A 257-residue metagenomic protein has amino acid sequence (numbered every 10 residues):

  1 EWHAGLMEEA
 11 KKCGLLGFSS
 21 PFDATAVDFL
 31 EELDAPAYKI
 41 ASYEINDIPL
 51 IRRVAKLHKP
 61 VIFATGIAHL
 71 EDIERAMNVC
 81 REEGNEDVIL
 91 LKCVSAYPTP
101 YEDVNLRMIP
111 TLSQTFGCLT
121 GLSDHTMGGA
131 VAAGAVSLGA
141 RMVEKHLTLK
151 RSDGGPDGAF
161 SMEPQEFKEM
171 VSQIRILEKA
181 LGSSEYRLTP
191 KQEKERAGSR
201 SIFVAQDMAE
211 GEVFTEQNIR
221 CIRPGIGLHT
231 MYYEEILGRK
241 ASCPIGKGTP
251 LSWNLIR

Functional and structural regions predicted by a protein language model:
E1-R257: Catalytic cores and adjacent flexible loops of soluble metabolic enzymes that perform enolate/carbanion chemistry on
